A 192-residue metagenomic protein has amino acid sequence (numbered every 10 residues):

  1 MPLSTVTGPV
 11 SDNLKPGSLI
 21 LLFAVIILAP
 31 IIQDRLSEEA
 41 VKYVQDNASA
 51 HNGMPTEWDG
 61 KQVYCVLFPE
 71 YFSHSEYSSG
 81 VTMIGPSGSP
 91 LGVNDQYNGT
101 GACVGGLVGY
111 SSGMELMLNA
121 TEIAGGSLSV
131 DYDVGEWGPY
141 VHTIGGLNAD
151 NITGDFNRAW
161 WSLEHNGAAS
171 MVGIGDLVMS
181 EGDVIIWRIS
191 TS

Functional and structural regions predicted by a protein language model:
P2-S192: Ubiquitin-like/PB1-type beta-grasp interaction modules and other compact soluble beta-rich domains
